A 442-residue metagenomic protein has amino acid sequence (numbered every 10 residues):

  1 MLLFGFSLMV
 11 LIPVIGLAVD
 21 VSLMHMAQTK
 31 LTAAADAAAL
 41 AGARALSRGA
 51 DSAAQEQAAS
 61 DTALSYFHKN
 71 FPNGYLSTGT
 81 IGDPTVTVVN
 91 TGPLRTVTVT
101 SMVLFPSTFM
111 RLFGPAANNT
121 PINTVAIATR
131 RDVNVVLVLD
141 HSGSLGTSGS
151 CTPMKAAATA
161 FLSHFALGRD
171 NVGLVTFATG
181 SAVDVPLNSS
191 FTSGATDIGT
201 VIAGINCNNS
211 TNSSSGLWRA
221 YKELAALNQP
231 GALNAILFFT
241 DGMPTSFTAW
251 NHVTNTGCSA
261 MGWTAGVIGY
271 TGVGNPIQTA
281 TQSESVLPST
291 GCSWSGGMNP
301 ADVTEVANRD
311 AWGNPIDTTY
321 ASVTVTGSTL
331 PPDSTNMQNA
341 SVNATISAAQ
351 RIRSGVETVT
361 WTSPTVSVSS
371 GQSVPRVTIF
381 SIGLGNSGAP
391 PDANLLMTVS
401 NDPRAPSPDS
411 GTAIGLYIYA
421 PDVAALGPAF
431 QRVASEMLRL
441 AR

Functional and structural regions predicted by a protein language model:
M1-M9: N-terminal signal-anchor/signal peptide hydrophobic helix marking the start of the first transmembrane segment
M9-L11, R130-R131: Short hydrophobic "helix-edge" motifs at membrane interfaces and signal-peptide entry regions
V10-I15, V19, L23: Hydrophobic alpha-helical membrane-associated segments
S22-R442: P/S/T/G-enriched low-complexity
